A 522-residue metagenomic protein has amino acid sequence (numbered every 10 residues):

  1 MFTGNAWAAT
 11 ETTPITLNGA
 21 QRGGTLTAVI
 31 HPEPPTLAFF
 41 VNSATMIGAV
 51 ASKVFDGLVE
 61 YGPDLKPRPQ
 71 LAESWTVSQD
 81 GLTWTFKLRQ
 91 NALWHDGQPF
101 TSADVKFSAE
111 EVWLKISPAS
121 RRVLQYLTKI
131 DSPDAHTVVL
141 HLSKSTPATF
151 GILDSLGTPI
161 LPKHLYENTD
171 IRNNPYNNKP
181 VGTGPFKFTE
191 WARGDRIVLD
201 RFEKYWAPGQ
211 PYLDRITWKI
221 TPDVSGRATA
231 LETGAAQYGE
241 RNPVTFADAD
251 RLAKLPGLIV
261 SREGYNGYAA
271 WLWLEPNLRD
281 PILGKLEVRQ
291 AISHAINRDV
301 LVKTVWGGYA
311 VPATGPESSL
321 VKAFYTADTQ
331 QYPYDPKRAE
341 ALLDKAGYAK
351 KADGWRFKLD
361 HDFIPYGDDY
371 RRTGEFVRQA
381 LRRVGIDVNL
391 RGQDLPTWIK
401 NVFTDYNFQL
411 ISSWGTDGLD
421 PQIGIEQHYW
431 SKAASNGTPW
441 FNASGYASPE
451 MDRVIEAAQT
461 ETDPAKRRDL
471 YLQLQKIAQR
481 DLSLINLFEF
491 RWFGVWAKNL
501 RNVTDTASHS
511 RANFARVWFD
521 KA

Functional and structural regions predicted by a protein language model:
F2, T10, A192-I197, R201 (+4 more regions): Detector for C-terminal structural segments
G23-P32, E73, T83-F86, V105-S108 (+7 more regions): Short, well-ordered beta-strand elements
V29-Q79, E110, V181-T183, S508: N-terminal lobe/hinge region of extracytoplasmic solute-binding protein
G62-K66, S155-P211, R215, K337 (+2 more regions): Gly/Pro-rich hinge or "lid" segments in bacterial periplasmic/extracellular proteins
E73-P118, P133, V139-K144, W218 (+2 more regions): Aromatic- and charge-enriched surface segment that lines or borders ligand/interaction sites
K87, R121-Y166: Surface-exposed binding/hinge segments that line and control ligand-binding clefts or catalytic entry sites
V112, K129-S132, T189-D200, T217-D280 (+2 more regions): Extracellular/periplasmic solute-recognition and catalytic clefts
F186, N277, L283, P312-A346 (+1 more regions): Structural transition elements
